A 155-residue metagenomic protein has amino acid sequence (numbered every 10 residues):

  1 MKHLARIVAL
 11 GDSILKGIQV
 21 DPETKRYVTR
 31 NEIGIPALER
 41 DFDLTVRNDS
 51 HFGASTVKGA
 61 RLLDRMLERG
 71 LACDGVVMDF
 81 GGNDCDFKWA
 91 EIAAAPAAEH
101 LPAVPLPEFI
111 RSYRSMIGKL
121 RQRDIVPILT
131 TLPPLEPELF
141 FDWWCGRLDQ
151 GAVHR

Functional and structural regions predicted by a protein language model:
M1-S50, M66-A72, V76: Serine-esterase "nucleophile elbow" of acetyl-processing enzymes
K2, R61-R155: Alpha-helical cap/lid subdomain in secreted, periplasmic, or secretory-pathway luminal O-acyl-processing enzymes
G11, G17, G53, L129 (+1 more regions): Glycine-centered flexibility motif
S13-K16, F42, H51-T56, G82-D86 (+1 more regions): Solvent-exposed loop/turn segments at secondary-structure junctions within structured extracellular/periplasmic domains
V28-T29, G53, V57, P107-I110: Conserved phosphate-coordination/catalytic loops
